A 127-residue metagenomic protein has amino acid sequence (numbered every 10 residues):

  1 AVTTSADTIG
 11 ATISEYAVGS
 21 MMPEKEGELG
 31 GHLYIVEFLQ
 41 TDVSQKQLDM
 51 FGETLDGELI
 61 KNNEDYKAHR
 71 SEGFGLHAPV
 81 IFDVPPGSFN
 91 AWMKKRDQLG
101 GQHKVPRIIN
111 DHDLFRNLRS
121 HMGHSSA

Functional and structural regions predicted by a protein language model:
A1-A127: AMP-binding adenylation
